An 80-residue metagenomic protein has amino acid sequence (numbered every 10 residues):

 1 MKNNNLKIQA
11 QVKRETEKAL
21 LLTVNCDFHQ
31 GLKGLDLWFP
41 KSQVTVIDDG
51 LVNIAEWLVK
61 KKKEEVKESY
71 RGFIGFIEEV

Functional and structural regions predicted by a protein language model:
K2-V80: Feature detects long, helix-prone N-terminal segments enriched in hydrophobes
